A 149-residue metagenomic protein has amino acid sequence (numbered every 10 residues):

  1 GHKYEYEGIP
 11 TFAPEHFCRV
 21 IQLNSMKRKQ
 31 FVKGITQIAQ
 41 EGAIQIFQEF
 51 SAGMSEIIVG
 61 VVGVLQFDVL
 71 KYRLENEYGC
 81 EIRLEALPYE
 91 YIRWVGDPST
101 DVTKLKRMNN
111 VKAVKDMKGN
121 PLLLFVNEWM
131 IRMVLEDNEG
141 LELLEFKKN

Functional and structural regions predicted by a protein language model:
G1-N149: Structural and coupling elements of P-loop NTPases
